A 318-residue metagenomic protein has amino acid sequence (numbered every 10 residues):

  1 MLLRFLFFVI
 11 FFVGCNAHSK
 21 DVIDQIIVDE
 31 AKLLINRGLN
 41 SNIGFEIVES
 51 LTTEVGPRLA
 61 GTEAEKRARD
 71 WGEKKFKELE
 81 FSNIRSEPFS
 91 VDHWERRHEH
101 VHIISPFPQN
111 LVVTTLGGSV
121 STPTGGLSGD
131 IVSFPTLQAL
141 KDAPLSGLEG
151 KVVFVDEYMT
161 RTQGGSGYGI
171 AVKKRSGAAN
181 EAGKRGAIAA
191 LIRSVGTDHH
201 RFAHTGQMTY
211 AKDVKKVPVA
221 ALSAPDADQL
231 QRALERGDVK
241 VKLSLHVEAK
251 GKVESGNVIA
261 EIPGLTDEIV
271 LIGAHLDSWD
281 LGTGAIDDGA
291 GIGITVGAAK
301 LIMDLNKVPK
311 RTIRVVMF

Functional and structural regions predicted by a protein language model:
M1-F8: Sec-dependent signal peptide recognition, specifically the positively charged N-region followed immediately by
V9-A17: Hydrophobic h-region of N-terminal signal peptides that target proteins for export in Gram-negative bacteria
K20-D21, I27-E30, E49, T53-G164: Noncatalytic luminal/extracellular "stalk/propeptide" segments of secretory-pathway proteins
V28-E30, S105-L145, M208-A285, G297-T312: Soluble metallo-hydrolase cores and metallopeptidase-like ectodomains found primarily in the secretory/periplasmic
S41-V55, L59-E65, K75-L79, N83 (+5 more regions): Catalytic-core environment of secreted peptidases
K77, A179-G186: Non-catalytic positions within long, well-ordered alpha-helices that form the structural scaffold/packing of enzyme
H93-V101, L191-A203: BRCT (BRCA1 C-terminal) domain core and associated BRCT-interaction motifs
L140-A143, V172-E181: Short, acidic/polar
